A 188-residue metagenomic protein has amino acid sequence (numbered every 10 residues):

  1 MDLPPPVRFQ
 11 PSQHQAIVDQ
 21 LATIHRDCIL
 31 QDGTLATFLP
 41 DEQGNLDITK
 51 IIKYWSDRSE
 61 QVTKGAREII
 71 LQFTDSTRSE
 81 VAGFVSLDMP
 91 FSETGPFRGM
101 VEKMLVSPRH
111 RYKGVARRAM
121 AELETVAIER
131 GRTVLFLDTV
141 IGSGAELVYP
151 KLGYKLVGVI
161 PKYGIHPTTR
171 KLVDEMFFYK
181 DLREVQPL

Functional and structural regions predicted by a protein language model:
P5-K103, S107-R109, M120-E122, V126 (+1 more regions): Acetyl-CoA-dependent GNAT
A16, S143-G144: Short alpha-helical
R67, L172-F177: Short hydrophobic/aromatic beta-strand or adjacent loop that forms the aromatic wall/cage of a ligand/substrate-binding
L105, I141-S143: Active-site-proximal loop/turn and secondary-structure-junction residues that shape catalytic pockets, frequently
G114: Conserved G/P- and acidic residue-centered "switch" motifs that form tight phosphate/ATP-binding loops in soluble
A119, V148: Hydrophobic positions on the alpha1 helix immediately C-terminal to the Walker A/P-loop
M120, A127-V140: Conserved GNAT acetyl-CoA-binding A-motif
F136-V140, P150, K155-D174: Conserved catalytic-core motifs of GNAT/GCN5-like acyltransferases
